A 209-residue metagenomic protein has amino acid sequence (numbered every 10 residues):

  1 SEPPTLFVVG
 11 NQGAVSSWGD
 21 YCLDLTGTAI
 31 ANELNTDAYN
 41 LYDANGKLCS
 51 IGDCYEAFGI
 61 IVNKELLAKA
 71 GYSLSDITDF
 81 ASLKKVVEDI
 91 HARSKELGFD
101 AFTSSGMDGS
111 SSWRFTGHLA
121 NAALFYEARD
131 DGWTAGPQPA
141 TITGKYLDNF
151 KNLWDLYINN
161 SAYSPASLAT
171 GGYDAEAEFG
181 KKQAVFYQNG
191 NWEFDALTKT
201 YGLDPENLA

Functional and structural regions predicted by a protein language model:
S1-P3, L67, K85-A92, Y173-Y187: Short helices/loops that flank or line small-molecule/ion binding pockets
L6-F7, A14, N152-A209: Extracytoplasmic/periplasmic substrate-binding proteins
V9-V62: Hinge/lid segment of periplasmic solute-binding proteins
N11-S16, E56-F58, L66-L67, D108-S111 (+1 more regions): Solvent-exposed loop/turn segments at secondary-structure junctions within structured extracellular/periplasmic domains
L23, I60, K64-A68, A81-D89 (+4 more regions): Solvent-exposed, polar/charged alpha-helical surfaces in well-ordered, non-transmembrane soluble domains, broadly
C49-D53, F58, K84-P139, A184: Extracytoplasmic/periplasmic solute-binding protein
E65-D76, A162: Aromatic-glycine-rich donor-binding/catalytic loop that engages nucleotide-sugar donors across glycosyltransferases
V87-E88, D131-A169: Glycine-centered hinge/linker elements that transmit conformational signals in sensory and ligand-binding systems
